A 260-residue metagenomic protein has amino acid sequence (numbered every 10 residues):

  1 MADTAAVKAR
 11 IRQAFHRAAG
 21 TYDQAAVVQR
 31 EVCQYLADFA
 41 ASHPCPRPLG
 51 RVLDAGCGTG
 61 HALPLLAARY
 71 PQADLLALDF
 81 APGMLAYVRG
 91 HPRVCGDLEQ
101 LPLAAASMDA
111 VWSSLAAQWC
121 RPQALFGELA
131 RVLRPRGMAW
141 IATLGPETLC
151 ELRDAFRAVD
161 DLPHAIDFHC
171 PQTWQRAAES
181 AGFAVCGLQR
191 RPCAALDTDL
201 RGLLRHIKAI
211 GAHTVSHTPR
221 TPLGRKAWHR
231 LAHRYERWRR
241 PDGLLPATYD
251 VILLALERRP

Functional and structural regions predicted by a protein language model:
A2-Y35: Class I SAM-dependent methyltransferase Rossmann-like catalytic core, especially the SAM/SAH-binding loop
V28-P48: Conserved alpha-helix/loop element of class I SAM-dependent methyltransferases that forms part of the SAM/SAH-binding
R51-L101: Class I SAM-dependent methyltransferase SAM/SAH-binding core
T59, G187-P260: Conserved Class I S-adenosyl-L-methionine
E99-V111: A short acidic, Gly/Pro-enriched loop at the edge of an enzyme's catalytic core that lines a small-molecule cofactor
A110-Q123: A short SAM/SAH-binding and catalytic strip from SAM-dependent methyltransferases
Q123-M138: A short glycine-rich, Lys/Arg-flanked "PGG" loop and its adjoining helix->strand segment in the class I
M138-L200, H213-T221: Conserved catalytic/acceptor-binding region of the Class I
